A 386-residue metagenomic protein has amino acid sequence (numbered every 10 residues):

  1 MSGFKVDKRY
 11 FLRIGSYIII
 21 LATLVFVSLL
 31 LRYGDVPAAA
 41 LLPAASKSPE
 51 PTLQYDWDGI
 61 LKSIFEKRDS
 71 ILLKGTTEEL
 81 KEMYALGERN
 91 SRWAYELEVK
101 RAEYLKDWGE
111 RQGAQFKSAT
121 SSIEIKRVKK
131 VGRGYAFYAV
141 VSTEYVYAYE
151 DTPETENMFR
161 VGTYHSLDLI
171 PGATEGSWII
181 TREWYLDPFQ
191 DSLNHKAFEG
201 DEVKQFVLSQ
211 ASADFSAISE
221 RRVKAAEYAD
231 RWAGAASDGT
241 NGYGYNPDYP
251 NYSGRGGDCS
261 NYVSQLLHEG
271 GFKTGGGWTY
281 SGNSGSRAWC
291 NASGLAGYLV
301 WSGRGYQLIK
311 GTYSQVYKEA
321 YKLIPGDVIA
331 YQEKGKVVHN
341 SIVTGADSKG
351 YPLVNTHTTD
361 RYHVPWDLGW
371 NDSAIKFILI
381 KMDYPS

Functional and structural regions predicted by a protein language model:
S2-L21, L30-G34: N-terminal Sec-pathway targeting helices
F26-S48: Sec-dependent signal peptide cleavage junction
P43-R111, N241, L267-E269: Core segments of small alpha/beta cavity-forming domains
A102-D151: Surface-exposed, charged secondary-structure patches
Q115, A119, K129-R133, G285-V354: ...with weaker cross-activation on analogous glycine-rich loops/strands in unrelated enzymes
T155-Q210, P352-H357: Short beta-strand edge/turn micro-motifs at domain boundaries
F206-W289: N-terminal capping segments
L353-T356, W366-S386: Low-complexity, Gly/Ser/Thr/Pro-rich intrinsically disordered linker/tail segments
